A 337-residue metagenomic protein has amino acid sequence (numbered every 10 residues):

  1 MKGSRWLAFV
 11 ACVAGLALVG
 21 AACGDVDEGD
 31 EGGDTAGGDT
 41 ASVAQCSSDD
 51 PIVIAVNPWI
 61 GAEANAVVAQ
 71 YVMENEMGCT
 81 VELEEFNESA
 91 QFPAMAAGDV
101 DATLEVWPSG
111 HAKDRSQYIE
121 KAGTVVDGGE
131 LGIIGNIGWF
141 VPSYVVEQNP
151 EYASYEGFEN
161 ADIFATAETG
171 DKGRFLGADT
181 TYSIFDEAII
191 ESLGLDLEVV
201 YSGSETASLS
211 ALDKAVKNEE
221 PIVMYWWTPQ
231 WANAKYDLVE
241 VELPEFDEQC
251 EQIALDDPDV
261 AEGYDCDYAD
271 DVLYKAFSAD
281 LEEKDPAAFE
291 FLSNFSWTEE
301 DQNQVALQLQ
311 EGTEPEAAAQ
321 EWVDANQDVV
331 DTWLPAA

Functional and structural regions predicted by a protein language model:
M1-A21: Sec-dependent bacterial lipoprotein signal peptides
V19-T40: Bacterial lipoprotein signal-peptidase II cleavage site
V43, S47-G61, C79-E84, K172-L176 (+1 more regions): Short, well-ordered beta-strand elements
D49-D50, G61, Y182-E198, S202-E219 (+3 more regions): An extracytoplasmic/periplasmic, membrane-proximal ligand-sensing/linker region
A66, E84-A122, S210-D213, W231-Y236: Pocket-flanking alpha-helical
A94, D101-E105, D171, F175-L255: Ligand-binding pocket segment of bilobal, Venus flytrap-like solute-binding proteins
G123-F175: A conserved helix-loop-strand patch within extracytoplasmic ligand-binding domains of the periplasmic binding
N136-E147, D271-K284, L307-Q308: A bilobed periplasmic-binding-protein/Venus flytrap-type ligand-binding module shared by bacterial periplasmic
